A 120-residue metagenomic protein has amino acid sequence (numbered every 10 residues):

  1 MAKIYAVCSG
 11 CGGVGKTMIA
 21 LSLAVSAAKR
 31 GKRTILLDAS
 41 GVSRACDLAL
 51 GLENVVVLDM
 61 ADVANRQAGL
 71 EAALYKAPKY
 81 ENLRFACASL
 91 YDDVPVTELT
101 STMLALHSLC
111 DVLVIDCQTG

Functional and structural regions predicted by a protein language model:
M1, R30, K79-Y80, S108-C110: Short loop/turn elements that form and flank the Walker-type P-loop nucleotide-binding site in RecA-like NTPase cores
K3-V42, C46, L106: Walker A/P-loop phosphate-binding motif and the immediately C-terminal alpha-helix
A6, F85-C87, V114-D116: Structural motif
C11, S89-L90, T119: Short, well-ordered turn and helix-capping elements at secondary-structure junctions
G15, P95-E98, C117: Short, well-structured alpha-helical patches and their helix-loop capping segments that border functional surfaces
I35, A105-G120: Conserved catalytic-core segment of NTP-binding enzymes
L36-S108: P-loop/Walker-type NTP enzyme "switch/lid" segment
